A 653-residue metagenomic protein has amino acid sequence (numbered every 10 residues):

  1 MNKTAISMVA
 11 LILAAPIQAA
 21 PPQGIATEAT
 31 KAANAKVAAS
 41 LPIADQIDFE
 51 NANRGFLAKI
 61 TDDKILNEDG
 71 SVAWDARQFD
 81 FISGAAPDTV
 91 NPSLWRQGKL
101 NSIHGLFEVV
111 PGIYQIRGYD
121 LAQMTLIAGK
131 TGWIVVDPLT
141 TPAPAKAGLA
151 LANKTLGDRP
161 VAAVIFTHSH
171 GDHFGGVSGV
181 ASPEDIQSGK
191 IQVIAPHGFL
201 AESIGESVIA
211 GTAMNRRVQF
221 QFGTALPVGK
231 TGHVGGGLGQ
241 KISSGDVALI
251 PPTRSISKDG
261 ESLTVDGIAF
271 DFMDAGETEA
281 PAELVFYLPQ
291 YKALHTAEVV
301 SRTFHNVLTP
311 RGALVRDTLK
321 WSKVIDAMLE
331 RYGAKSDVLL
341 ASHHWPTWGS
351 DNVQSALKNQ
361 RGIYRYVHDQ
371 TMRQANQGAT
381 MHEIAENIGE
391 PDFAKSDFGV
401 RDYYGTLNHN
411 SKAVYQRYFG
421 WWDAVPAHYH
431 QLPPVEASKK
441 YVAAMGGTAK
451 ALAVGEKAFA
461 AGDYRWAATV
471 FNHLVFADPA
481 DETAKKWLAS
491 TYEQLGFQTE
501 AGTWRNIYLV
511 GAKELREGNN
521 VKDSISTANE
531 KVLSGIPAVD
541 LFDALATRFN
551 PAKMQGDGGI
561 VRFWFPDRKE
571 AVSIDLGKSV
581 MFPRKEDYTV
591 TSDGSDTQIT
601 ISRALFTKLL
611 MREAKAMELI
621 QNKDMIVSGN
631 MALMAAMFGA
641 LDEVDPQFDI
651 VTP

Functional and structural regions predicted by a protein language model:
A19, K457, D463-T469, F476 (+3 more regions): Feature captures hydrophobic
A20-G98, S102: N-terminal pre-domain segments of enzymes
P22-A38, A293, T303, L319-E383 (+3 more regions): Divalent-metal (often Zn2+) His-rich catalytic cores of metallo-beta-lactamase-fold enzymes
K99-R159, L284-L288, K292-E298: Conserved beta-strand hairpin/beta-sheet module of binuclear metal-dependent hydrolase folds, prominently
E108, G157, L200-A275, A282 (+1 more regions): Metallo-beta-lactamase
T131-G132, A143-V193, S257: Active-site metal-binding motif and surrounding structural segment of the metallo-beta-lactamase
G132-I134, T140-A143, S244, A248-P251 (+1 more regions): Metallo-beta-lactamase
A437-H473: Alpha-helical segment of the N-proximal tetratricopeptide repeat
